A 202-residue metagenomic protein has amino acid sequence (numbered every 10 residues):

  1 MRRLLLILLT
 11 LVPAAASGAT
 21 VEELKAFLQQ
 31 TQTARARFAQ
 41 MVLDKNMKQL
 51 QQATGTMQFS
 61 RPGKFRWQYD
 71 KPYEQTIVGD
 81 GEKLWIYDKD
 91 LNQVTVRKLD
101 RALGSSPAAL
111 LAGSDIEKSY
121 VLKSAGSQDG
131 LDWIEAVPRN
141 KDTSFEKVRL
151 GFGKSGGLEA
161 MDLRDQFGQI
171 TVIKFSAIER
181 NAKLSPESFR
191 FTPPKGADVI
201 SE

Functional and structural regions predicted by a protein language model:
L4-P13: Sec-dependent N-terminal signal peptides
A15-L50, P193-E202: N-terminal leader/targeting segments and the immediate start of mature chains
T31-T33, Q52-T54, S60-P62, P72 (+6 more regions): Extracytoplasmic
A39-L43, Q68-D70, Y87-K89, V137-R139 (+1 more regions): A generic structural motif
T54-S105, T171: An acidic-aromatic
T95, K118-E202: Gly/Pro-enriched, hydrophobic low-complexity segments that function as extracytoplasmic propeptides/linkers
L103-E117: Short, solvent-exposed helix-to-loop capping segments enriched in aromatics
